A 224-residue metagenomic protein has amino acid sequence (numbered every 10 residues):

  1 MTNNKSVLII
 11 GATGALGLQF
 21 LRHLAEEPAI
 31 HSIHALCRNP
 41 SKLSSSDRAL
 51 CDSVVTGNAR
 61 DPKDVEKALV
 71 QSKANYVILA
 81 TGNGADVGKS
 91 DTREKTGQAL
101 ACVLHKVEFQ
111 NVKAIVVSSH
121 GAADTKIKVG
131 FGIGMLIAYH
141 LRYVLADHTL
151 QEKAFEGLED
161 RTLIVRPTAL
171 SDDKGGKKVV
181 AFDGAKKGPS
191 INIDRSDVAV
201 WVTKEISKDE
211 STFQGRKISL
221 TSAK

Functional and structural regions predicted by a protein language model:
T2, V7-I30: N-terminal Rossmann NAD(P)H-binding glycine-rich loop of SDR-like oxidoreductase domains
A35, S41-V103: NAD(P)H-binding glycine-rich loop region in Rossmannoid oxidoreductase-like domains and their noncatalytic homologs
P40, G88, Q98-Y143, L163: Conserved Rossmann-fold NAD(P)-dependent oxidoreductase catalytic core, especially the SDR/UDP-sugar
S90-E94, G130, I137-E152, I191-S196: Short-chain dehydrogenase/reductase
E152-D173: Conserved beta-loop-beta element that borders a ligand/cofactor-binding pocket
K187-K204: Substrate-positioning beta->alpha
K208-A223: Core catalytic loop region at the nicotinamide-binding pocket of NAD(P)H-dependent oxidoreductases
